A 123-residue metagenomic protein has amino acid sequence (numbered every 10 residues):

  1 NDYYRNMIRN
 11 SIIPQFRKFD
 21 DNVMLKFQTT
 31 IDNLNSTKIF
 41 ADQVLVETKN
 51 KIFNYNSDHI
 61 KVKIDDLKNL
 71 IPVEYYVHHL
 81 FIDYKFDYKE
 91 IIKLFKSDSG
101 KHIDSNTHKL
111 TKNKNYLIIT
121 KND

Functional and structural regions predicted by a protein language model:
N1-Y4: Noncatalytic alpha-helical scaffolds and linker/capping helices
N10, R17, L25-D123: AMP-forming adenylation/ATP pyrophosphatase catalytic core
